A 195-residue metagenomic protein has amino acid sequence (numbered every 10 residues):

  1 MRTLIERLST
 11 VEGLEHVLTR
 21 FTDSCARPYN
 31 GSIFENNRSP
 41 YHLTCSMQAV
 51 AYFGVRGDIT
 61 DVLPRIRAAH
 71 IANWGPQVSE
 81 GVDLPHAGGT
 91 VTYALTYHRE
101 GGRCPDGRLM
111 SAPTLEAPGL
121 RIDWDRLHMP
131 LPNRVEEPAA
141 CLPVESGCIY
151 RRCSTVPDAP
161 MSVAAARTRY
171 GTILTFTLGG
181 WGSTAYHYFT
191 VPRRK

Functional and structural regions predicted by a protein language model:
M1-N30, V55, A68-K195: An acidic-aromatic pocket/loop used at catalytic or ligand-binding sites
Y29-S39: N-terminal accessory/precursor segments of enzymes
R38-Y52: Acidic/histidine-rich, surface-exposed loop or edge segments in extracytoplasmic proteins
D58-I66: Stable alpha-helical elements in mature extracytoplasmic
